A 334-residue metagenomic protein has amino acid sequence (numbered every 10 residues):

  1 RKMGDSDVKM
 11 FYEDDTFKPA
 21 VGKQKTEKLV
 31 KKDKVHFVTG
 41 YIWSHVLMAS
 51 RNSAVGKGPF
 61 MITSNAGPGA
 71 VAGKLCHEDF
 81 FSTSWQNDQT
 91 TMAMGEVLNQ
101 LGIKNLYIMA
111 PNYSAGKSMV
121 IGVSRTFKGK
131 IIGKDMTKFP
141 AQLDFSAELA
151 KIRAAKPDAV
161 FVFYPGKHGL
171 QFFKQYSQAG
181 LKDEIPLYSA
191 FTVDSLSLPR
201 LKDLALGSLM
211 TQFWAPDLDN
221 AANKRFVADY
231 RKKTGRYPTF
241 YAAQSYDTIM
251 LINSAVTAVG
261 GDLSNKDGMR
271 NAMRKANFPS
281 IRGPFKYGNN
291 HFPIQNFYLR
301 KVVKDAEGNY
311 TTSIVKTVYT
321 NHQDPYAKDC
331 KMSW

Functional and structural regions predicted by a protein language model:
R1, M250-A258: Short glycine/serine- and small hydrophobic-enriched flexible loop segments
K2-V71, T83, M136-F145, K167: Beta-alpha junction/loop-to-helix N-cap segments that form part of ligand/metal-binding clefts
D5-K9, K32-F37, G56-M61, C76-D79 (+6 more regions): Loop/turn elements at helix/coil->beta-strand transitions in domains of secreted/extracellular proteins
E13-T16, G40-W43, S64-G67, S84-Q86 (+7 more regions): Active-site-proximal beta-strand/loop segments in catalytic clefts of secreted hydrolases
Q24, G69-A70, H77-A179, W214-R225: Extracellular/periplasmic Venus flytrap/periplasmic-binding protein
D33-I42, I62-S64, N105-A110, K156-G166 (+3 more regions): Periplasmic-binding protein-like
Q175-Y246, T257-S264, A306, T312-W334: Extracellular/periplasmic periplasmic-binding protein-like sensory domains
R274-W334: Solvent-exposed, acidic/polar segments of extracytosolic/periplasmic ligand-binding ectodomains
